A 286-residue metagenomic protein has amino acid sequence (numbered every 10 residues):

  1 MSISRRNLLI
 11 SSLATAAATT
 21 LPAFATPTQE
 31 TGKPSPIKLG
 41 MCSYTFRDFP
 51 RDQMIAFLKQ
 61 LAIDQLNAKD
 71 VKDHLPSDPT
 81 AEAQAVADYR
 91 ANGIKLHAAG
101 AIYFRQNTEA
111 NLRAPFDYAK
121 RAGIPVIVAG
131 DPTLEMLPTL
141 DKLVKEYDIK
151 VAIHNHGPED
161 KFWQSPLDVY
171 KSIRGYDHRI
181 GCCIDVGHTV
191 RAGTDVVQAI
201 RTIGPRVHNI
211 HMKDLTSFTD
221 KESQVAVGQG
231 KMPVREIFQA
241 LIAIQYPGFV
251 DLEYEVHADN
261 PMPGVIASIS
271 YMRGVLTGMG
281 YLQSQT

Functional and structural regions predicted by a protein language model:
S2-K38, D48-K59, W163-P166, Y170-I184 (+1 more regions): Histidine-acidic metal/acid-base catalytic patches
A17-A18, Q53, D88, N92-I184 (+4 more regions): Active-site acidic/histidine proton-transfer and metal-coordination neighborhood in alpha/beta enzyme cores
K38-G40, K69-K72, A99-A101, I124-V126 (+3 more regions): A short, structure-level motif marking secondary-structure boundaries and short turns
G40-C42, N67, A152, C182-C183: Conserved Rossmann-like nucleotide-binding pocket used by diverse enzymes that bind dinucleotide cofactors
Y44-F46, K69-D73, A101-F104, P132 (+4 more regions): Active-site beta-loop-alpha junctions enriched in small/polar residues
I63: Conserved acetyl-CoA-binding loop of GNAT-fold acetyltransferases
L66-N67, H97, I127, C182 (+2 more regions): Hydrophobic residues within beta-strands of alpha/beta enzymes
N67-Q84: Glycine-rich, proline-tolerant flexible connector loops at the mouths of alpha/beta enzymes
